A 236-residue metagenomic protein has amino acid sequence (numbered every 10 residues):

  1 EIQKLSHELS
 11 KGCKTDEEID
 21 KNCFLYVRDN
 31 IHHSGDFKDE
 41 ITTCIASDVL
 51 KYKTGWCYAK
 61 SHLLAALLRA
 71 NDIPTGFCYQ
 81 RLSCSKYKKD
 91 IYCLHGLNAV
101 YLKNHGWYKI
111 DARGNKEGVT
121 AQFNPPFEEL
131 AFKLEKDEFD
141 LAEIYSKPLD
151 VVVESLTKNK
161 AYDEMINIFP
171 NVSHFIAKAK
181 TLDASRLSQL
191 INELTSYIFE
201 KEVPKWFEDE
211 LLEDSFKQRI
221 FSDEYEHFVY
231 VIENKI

Functional and structural regions predicted by a protein language model:
E1-Y52: Secondary-structure boundary elements
E8, L25-D29, A66, A70 (+2 more regions): Residue-level signal for well-ordered alpha-helical scaffold segments within enzymatic catalytic domains
G12-D20, H33, F37, I41 (+6 more regions): Generic marker of "main functional regions" within proteins
T15, T42-T43, T54, T75 (+4 more regions): Residue-identity detector for threonine
S34-H95: Active-site neighborhood of thiol-dependent amide/isopeptide-bond enzymes
R81-I236: His-Asp-centered catalytic microenvironments across diverse enzyme cores, prominently the transglutaminase-like
